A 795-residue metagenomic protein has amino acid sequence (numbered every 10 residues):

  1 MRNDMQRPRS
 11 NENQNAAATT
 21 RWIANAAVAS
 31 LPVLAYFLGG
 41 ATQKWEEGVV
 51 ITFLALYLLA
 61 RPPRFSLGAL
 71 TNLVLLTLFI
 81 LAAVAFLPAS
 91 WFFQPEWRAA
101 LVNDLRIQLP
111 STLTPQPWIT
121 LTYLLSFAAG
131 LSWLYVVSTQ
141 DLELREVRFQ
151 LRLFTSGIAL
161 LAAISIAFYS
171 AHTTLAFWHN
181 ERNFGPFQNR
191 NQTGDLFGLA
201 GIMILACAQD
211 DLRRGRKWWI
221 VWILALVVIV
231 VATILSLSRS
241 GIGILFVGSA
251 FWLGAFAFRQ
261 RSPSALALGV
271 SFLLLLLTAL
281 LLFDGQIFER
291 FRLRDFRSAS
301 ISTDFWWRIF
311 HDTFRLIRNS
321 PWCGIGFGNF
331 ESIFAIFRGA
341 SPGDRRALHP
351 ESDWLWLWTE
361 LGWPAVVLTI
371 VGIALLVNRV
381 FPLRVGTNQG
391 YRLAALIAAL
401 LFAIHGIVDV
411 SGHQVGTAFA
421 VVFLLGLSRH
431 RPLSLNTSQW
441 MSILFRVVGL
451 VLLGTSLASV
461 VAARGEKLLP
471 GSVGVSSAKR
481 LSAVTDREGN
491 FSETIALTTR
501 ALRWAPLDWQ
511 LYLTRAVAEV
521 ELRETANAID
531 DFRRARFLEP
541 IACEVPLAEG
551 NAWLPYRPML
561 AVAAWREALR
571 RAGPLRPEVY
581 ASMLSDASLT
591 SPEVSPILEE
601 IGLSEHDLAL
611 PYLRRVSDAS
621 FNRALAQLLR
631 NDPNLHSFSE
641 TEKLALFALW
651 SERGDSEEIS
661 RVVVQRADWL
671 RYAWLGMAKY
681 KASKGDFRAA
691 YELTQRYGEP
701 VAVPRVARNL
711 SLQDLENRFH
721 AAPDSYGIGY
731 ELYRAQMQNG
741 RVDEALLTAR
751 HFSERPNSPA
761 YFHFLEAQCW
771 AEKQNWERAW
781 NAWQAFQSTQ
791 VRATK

Functional and structural regions predicted by a protein language model:
M1-S156, A206-I223, A250-L275, A374 (+11 more regions): Transmembrane signal-anchor hairpin modules in multi-pass inner-membrane enzymes, especially those that act on
A26-V33, T155-I158, V221-V227, L348 (+1 more regions): Loop-to-helix entry and N-terminal half of a specific, functionally important transmembrane alpha helix in multi-pass
F37-V49, S165-F168, Q188-N191, I223-G254 (+3 more regions): Helix-loop-helix junctions and helix-breaking kinks within/between transmembrane helices of multi-pass membrane
F53-L58, I202-I204, I244-L253, L274-L275 (+2 more regions): Transmembrane alpha-helices of multi-pass inner-membrane enzymes
T77-S90, A129, E146-A176, Q188 (+2 more regions): Hydrophobic alpha-helical transmembrane segments
P88-W91, Y169-W178, V227-L237, G241-L245 (+3 more regions): A membrane-periplasm/extracellular boundary helix in multi-pass inner-membrane enzymes that assemble envelope glycans
N189, W307-L348, W354-L357, L361-V367: TM-adjacent membrane-interface loops and short helices in multi-pass inner/ER membrane proteins
V461-W669, A678, S683-K684, G698: Soluble catalytic regions of membrane-associated enzymes that act on cell-envelope and secretory-pathway components
